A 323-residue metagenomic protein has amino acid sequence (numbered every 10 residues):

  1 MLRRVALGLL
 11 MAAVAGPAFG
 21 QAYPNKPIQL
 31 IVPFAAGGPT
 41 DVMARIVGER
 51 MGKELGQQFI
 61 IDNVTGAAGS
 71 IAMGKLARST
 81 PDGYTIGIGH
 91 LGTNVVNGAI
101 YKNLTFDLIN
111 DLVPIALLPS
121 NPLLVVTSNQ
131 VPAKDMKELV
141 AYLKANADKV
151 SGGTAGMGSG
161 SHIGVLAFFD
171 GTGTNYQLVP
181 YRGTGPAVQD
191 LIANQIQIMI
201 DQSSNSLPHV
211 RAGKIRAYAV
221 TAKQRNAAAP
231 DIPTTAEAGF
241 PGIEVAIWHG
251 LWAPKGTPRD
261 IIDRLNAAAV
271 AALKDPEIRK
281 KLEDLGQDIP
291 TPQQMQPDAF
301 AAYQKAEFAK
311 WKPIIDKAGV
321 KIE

Functional and structural regions predicted by a protein language model:
M1-L7: N-terminal export leaders
V14-G20: Sec/Tat signal peptide C-region and signal peptidase I cleavage site
G20-N110, K149, M157, G173-Q202 (+2 more regions): N-terminal (or domain-start) structured segment
R78-Y84, L91, A99-P186, T235 (+1 more regions): Hinge/capping helix and adjacent helix->loop/strand transition within the periplasmic-binding protein
T93-N103, H162, A167-G171, I198-I232: A ligand-binding cleft/hinge motif common to bilobed small-molecule-binding domains
K134, S206-K280, I289, A306-A309: C-terminal lobe and pocket-closing loops of periplasmic/extracytoplasmic Venus-flytrap solute-binding proteins
M295-I322: Extracellular/periplasmic bilobal clamshell ligand-binding domains
